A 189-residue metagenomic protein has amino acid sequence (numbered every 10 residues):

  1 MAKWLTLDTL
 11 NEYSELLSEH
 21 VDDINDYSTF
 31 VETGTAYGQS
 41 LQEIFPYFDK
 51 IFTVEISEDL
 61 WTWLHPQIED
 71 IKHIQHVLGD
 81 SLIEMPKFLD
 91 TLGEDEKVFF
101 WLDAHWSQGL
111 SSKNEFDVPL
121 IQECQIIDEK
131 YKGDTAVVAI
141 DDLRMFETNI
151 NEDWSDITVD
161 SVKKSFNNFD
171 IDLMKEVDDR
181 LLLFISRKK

Functional and structural regions predicted by a protein language model:
M1-F99, H105-K189: A short alpha-helical cap/connector motif
